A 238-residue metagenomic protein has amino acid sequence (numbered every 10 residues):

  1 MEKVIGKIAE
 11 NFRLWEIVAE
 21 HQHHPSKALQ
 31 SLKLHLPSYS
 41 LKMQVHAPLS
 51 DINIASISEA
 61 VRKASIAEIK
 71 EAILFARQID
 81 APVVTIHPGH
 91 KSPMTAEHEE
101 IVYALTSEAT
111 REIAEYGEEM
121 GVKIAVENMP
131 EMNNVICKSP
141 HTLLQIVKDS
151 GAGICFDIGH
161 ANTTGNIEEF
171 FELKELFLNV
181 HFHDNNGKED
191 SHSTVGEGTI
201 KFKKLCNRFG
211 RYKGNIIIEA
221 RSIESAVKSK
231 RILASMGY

Functional and structural regions predicted by a protein language model:
M1-R77, G153: N-terminal pre-domain/capping segments
K3-G6, P82, C137-P140, L144 (+2 more regions): Histidine-acidic metal/acid-base catalytic patches
E10-L14, S38-K42, A76-V83, E119-G121 (+3 more regions): A general structural motif
W15-I17, M43-A47, V84-I86, I124-V126 (+3 more regions): Hydrophobic faces of well-ordered beta-strands that scaffold small-molecule active sites in alpha/beta enzyme cores
V18-Q22, P48-S50, G89-K91, M129-E131 (+3 more regions): Active-site beta-loop-alpha junctions enriched in small/polar residues
K33-S50, T106-G117, L144-D149, F202-R208: Alpha-helix-loop-beta-strand connector modules within alpha/beta enzyme cores
D51-I57, S92-E97, G187-S193: A short acidic, helix-capping loop that chelates divalent metal ions and anchors anionic groups
A60-G153: Active-site acidic/histidine proton-transfer and metal-coordination neighborhood in alpha/beta enzyme cores
